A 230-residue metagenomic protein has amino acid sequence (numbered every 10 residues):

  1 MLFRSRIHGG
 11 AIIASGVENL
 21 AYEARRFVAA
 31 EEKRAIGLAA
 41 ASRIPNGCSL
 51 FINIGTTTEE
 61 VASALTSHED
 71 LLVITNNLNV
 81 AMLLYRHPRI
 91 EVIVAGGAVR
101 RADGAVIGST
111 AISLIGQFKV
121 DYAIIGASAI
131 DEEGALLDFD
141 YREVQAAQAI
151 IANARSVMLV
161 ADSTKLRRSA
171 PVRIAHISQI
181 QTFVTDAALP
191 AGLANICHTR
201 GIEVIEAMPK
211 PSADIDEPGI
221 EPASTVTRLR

Functional and structural regions predicted by a protein language model:
M1-I54, A62-I74, Y85-R89: HTH-adjacent hinge/linker in prokaryotic transcriptional regulators
R6, N79-R230: Conserved phosphate- and dinucleotide-binding cores of soluble alpha/beta proteins, encompassing both enzyme active
A24-E31, A35, I52, T56 (+7 more regions): Residues at secondary-structure transition points
E59: Glycine-rich SAM-binding Motif I of class I
